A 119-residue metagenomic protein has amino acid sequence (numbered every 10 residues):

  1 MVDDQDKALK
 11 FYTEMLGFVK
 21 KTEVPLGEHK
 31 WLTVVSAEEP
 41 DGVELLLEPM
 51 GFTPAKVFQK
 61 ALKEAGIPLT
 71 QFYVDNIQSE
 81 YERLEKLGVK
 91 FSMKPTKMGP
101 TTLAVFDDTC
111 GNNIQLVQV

Functional and structural regions predicted by a protein language model:
M1-L9, I67-F72: N-terminal beta-strand motif that seeds the catalytic metal site of vicinal oxygen chelate
D4, D108-G111: Conserved phosphate-binding and hydrolysis motifs of nucleotide-dependent enzymes
Q5, I77-Q78: Residues at or immediately preceding the N-termini of alpha-helices
Q5, Q115-Q118: Glutamine-centric residue-chemistry signal
A8-T13, L84, G111: Conserved active-site tyrosine of GNAT-family acetyltransferases
V19-F72, Y81-D107, V117-V119: Vicinal oxygen chelate
S79, N112: Conserved Rossmann-like nucleotide-cofactor binding loop
